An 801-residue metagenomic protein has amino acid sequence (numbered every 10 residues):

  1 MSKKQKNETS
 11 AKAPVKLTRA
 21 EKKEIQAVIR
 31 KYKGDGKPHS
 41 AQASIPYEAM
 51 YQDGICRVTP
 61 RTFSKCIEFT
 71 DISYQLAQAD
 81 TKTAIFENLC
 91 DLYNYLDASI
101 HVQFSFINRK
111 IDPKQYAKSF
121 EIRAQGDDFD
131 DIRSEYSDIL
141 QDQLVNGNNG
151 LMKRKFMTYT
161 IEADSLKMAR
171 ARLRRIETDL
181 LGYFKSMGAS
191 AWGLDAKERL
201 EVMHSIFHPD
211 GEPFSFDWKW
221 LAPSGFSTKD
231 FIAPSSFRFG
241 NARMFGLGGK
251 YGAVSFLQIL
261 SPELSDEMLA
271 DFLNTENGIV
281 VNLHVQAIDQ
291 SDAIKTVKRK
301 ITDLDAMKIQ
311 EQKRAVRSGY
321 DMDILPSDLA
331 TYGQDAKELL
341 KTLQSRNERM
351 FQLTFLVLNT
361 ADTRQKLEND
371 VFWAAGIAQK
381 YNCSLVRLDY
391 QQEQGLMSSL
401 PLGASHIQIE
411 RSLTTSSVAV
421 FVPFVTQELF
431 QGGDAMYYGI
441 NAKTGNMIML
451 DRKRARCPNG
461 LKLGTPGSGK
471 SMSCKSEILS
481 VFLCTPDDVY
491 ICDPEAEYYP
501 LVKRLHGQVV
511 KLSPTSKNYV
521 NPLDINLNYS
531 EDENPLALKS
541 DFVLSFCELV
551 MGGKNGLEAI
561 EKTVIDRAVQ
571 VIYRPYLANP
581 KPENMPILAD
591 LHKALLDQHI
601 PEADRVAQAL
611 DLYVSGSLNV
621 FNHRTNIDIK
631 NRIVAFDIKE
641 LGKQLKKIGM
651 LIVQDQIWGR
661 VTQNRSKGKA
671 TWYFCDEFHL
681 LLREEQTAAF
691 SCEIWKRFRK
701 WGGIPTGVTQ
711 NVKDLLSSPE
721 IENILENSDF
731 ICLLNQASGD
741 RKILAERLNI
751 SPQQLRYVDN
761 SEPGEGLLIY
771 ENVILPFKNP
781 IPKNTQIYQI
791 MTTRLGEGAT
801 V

Functional and structural regions predicted by a protein language model:
S2-F424: Extended, folded cores of ATP/NTP-driven motor/assembly subunits in large transport and secretion machines
I72, A79-A98, R109, D271-L273 (+10 more regions): P-loop NTPase motor domains
K462: Hydrophobic anchor at the beta1->P-loop junction of P-loop NTPases
K470: Conserved lysine of the Walker
S473: Hydrophobic positions on the alpha1 helix immediately C-terminal to the Walker A/P-loop
S480-Y490: Post-Walker A helix-loop "phosphate-sensing" segment adjacent to the P-loop in P-loop NTPases
H506-V510, E720-L733: A short helix-turn-beta junction within AAA+ P-loop NTPase domains corresponding to the substrate/partner-engaging
L748-T800: Conserved P-loop NTPase
